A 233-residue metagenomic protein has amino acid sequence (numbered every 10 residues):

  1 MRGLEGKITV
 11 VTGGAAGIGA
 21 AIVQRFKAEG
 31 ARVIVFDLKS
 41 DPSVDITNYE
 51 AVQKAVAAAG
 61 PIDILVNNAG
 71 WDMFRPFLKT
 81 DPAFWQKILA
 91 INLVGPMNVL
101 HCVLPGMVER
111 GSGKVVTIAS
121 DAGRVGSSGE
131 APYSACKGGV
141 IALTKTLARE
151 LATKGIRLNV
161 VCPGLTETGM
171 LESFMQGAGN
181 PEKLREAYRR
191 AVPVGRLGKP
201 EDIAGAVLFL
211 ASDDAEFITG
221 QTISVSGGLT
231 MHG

Functional and structural regions predicted by a protein language model:
P76-F77, F84-L89, Y188: Substrate-binding pocket helix/loop in short-chain dehydrogenase/reductase
L78, G123-A131, T153-K154, G195 (+1 more regions): Active-site loop immediately N-terminal to the catalytic Tyr-X3-Lys motif of short-chain dehydrogenase/reductase
L100, C136, T144: Active-site helix of classical SDR
P105, R149-T153, E216: Alpha-helical segment proximal to the catalytic Tyr-Lys
S120: Residue(s) in the substrate-gating loop at a strand-loop-helix junction that position the organic substrate next
V125, L208, T219-G233: Short C-terminal tail/terminal secondary-structure segment of NAD(P)H-dependent dehydrogenase/reductase domains
L158, P163-S173, G177: Short, flexible catalytic-loop segment of classical short-chain dehydrogenase/reductase
